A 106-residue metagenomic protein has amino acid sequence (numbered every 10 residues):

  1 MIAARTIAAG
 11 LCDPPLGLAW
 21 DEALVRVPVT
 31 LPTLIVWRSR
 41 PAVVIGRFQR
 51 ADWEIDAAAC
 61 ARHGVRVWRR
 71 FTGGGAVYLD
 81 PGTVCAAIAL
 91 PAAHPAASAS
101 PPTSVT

Functional and structural regions predicted by a protein language model:
M1-E54, A58, R70: Active-site loop/lid in soluble adenylation, ligation, and acyl-transfer enzymes
C12, Y78, S104: Short, contiguous, pocket-lining structural segments that sit at or immediately flank catalytic/ligand-binding sites
L24, H63, I88, A92: Glycine-/small-residue-rich beta-strand-loop submotif within the FAD-binding core of flavoenzymes
P28-T30, A59-R62, A93-S100: Short, glycine- and charge-enriched coil/turn segments that flank and shape catalytic ligand pockets
V43-G46, V77-L79, A86: Short hydrophobic-aromatic micro-motifs
G64-T83: Glycine/serine-rich anion-binding loops at beta->alpha junctions that coordinate negatively charged ligand groups
T83-T106: Contiguous, small/hydrophobic- and glycine-enriched helical/loop subdomains that border and often "cap" functional
